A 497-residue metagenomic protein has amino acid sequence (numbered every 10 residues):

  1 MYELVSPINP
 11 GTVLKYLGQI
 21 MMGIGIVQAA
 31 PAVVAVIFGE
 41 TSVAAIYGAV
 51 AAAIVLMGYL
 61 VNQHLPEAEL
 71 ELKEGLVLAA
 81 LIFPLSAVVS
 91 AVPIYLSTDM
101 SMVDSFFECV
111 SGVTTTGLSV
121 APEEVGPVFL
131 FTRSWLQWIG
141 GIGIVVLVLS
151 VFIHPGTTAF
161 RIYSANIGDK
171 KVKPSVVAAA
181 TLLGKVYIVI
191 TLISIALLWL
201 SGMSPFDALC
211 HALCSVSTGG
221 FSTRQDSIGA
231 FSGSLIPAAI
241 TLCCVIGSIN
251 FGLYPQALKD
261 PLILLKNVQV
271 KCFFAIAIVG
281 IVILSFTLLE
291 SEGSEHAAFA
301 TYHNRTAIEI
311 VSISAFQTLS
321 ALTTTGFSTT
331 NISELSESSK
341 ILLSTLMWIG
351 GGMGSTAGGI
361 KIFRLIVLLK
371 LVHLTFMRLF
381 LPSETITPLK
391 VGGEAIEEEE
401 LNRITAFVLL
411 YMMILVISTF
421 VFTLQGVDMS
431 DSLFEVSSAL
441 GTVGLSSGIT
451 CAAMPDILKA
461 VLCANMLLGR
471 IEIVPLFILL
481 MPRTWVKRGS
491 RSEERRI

Functional and structural regions predicted by a protein language model:
M1-I497: Membrane-proximal intracellular helices of multi-pass ion channels
